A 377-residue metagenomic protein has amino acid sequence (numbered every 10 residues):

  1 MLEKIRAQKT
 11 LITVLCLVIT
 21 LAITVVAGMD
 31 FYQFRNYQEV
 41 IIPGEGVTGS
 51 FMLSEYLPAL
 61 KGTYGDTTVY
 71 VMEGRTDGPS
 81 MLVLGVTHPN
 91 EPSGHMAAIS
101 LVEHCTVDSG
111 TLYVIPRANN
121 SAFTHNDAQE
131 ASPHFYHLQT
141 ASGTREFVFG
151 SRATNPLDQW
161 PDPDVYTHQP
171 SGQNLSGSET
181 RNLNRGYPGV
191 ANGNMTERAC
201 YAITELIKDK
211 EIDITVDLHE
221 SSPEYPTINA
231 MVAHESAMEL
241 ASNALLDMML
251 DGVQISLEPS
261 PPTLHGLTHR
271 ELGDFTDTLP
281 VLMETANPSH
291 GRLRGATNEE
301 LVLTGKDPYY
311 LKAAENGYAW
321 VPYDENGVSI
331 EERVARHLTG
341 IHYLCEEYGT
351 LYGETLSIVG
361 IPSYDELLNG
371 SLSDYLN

Functional and structural regions predicted by a protein language model:
L2-Y56, L60-Y70, H104, M195-I214 (+2 more regions): C-terminal accessory segments enriched in acidic
M72, I115-R117, E258: Conserved beta-strand termini and adjacent loop/short-helix elements that scaffold enzyme active sites in alpha/beta
E73-S80: Proline/glycine-enriched tight loop/beta-turn segments at coil->beta junctions that connect or precede beta-strands
P79, P92, H290-L293: Short, solvent-exposed loop/turn elements at domain surfaces
L82-G85: Short hydrophobic beta-strand that contains or immediately precedes a catalytic carboxylate
H88-M96: Di-metal (Zn2+ and/or Mg2+/Mn2+) metal-binding site signature of metallo-dependent hydrolases with the MBL/beta-CASP
P92-S93, D108-L246: Active-site/substrate-binding loop(s) of hydrolase catalytic cores
A97-G110: A short, Lys/Arg-enriched amphipathic alpha-helix followed by its capping loop at the start of a domain
